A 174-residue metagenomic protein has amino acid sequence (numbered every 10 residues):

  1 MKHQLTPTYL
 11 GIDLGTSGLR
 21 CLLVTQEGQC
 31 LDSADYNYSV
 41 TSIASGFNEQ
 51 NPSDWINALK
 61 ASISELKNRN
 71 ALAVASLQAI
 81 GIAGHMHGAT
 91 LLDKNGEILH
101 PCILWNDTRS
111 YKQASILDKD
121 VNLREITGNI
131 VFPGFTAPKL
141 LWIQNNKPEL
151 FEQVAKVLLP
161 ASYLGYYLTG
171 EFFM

Functional and structural regions predicted by a protein language model:
M1-P101, E125, Q153: N-terminal glycine/serine-rich phosphate-binding loop of ATP-dependent small-molecule kinases, especially carbohydrate
S64-M174: Glycine-rich phosphate-binding/catalytic subdomain of phosphoryl-transfer and nucleotide/sugar-phosphate-processing
